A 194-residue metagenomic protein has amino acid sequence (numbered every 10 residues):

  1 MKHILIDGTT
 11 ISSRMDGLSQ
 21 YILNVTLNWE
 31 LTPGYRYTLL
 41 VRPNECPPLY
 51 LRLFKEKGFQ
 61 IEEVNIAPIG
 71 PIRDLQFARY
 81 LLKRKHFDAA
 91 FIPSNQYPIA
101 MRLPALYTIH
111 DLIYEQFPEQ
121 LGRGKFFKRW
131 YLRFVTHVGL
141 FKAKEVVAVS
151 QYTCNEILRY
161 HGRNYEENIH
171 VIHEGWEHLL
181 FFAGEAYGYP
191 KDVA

Functional and structural regions predicted by a protein language model:
M1-A194: Carbohydrate transferase catalytic cores enriched for Leloir-type hexosyltransferases
